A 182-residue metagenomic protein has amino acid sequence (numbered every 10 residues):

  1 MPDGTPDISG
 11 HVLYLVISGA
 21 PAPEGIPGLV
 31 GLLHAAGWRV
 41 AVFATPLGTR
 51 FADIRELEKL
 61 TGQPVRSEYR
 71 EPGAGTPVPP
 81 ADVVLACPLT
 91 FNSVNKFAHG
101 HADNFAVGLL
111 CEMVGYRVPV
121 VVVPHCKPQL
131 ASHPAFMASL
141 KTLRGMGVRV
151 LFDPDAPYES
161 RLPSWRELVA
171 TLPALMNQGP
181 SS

Functional and structural regions predicted by a protein language model:
M1-S182: A cross-family phosphate/adenosyl-ligand binding-site feature
